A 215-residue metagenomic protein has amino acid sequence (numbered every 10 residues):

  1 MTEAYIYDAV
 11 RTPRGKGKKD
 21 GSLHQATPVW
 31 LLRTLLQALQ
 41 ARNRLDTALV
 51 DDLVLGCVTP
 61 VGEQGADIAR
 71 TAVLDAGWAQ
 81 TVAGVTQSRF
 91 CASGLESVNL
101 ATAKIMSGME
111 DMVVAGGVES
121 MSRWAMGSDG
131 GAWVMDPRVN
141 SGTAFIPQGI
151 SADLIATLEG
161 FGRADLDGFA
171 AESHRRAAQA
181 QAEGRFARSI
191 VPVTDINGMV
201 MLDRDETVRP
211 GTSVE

Functional and structural regions predicted by a protein language model:
M1-A72, A76, L154-R163, A180: Conserved active-site "lid/cap" helical segment
M1-E3, A48-D51, W78-A83, S107-V113 (+1 more regions): Short coil/turn connectors at secondary-structure junctions
A9-V10, C57-V58, A76, G116-V118 (+4 more regions): Fold-independent oxyanion-binding glycine-rich loops and adjacent beta-strand/coil segments at enzyme active sites
V10-P13, H24-T34, R42-R44, D165-E215: N-terminal extracellular/periplasmic Venus flytrap/periplasmic-binding protein-like
R11-P13, G56-P60, R89-S93, G117-S122: Acidic, glycine-rich active-site loops and adjacent beta-strand->loop/helix elements that engage anionic groups
A26, C57-D111, G142-I150, T212-E215: Conserved catalytic cysteine-centered active-site region of acyl-thioester-dependent Claisen-condensing enzymes
Q87-V118, A156-F186: Active-site-proximal alpha-helical scaffold in enzymes
M106-E159: Flexible glycine-/small-residue-enriched beta->alpha junction loops that bind anionic phosphate/pyrophosphate groups
